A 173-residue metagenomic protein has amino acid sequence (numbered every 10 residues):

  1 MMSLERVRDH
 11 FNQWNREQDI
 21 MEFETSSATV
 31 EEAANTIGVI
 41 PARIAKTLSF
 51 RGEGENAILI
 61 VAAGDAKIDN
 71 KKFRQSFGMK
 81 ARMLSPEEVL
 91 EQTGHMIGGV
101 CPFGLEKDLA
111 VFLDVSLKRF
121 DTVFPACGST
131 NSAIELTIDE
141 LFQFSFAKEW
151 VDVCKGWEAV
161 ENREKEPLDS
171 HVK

Functional and structural regions predicted by a protein language model:
M1-K173: Extended, low-hydrophobicity, polar/charged segments
